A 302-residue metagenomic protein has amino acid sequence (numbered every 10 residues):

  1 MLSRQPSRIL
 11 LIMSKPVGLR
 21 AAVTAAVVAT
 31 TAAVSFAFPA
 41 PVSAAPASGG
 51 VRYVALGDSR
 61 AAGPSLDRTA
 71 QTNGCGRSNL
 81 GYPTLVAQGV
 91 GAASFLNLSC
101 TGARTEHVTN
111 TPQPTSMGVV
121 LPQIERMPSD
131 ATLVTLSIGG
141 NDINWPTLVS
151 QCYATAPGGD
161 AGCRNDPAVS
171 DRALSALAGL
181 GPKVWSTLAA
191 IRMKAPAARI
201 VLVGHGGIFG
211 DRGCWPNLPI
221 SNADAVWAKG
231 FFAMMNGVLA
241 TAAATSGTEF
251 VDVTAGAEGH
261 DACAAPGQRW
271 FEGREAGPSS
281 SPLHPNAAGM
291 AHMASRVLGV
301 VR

Functional and structural regions predicted by a protein language model:
L2-A45: Secretory targeting and sorting signals
P41-R52, L85, S116-T135, G140 (+2 more regions): Short amphipathic alpha-helices and their capping/turn segments at secondary-structure boundaries
A45-G102, Y153-P157: Serine-esterase "nucleophile elbow" of acetyl-processing enzymes
R52-G57, A61-G63, S94-S99, T132-S137 (+3 more regions): Structural recognition of the beta-strand scaffold that forms the well-ordered cores of secreted hydrolase catalytic
P64-L66, M117-A176: Oxyanion-hole/transition-state-stabilizing segment in secreted/luminal serine hydrolases and related acyltransferases
G102-L121, A262-G277: Charged, often glycine-rich, active-site loop that binds/positions anionic groups
L133-L136, G158-R192, V201-A242, S246-F250: Conserved N-terminal glycine/acidic-rich loop preference
G206-R302: Catalytic His-Asp segment of secreted/periplasmic serine-dependent ester chemistry enzymes
